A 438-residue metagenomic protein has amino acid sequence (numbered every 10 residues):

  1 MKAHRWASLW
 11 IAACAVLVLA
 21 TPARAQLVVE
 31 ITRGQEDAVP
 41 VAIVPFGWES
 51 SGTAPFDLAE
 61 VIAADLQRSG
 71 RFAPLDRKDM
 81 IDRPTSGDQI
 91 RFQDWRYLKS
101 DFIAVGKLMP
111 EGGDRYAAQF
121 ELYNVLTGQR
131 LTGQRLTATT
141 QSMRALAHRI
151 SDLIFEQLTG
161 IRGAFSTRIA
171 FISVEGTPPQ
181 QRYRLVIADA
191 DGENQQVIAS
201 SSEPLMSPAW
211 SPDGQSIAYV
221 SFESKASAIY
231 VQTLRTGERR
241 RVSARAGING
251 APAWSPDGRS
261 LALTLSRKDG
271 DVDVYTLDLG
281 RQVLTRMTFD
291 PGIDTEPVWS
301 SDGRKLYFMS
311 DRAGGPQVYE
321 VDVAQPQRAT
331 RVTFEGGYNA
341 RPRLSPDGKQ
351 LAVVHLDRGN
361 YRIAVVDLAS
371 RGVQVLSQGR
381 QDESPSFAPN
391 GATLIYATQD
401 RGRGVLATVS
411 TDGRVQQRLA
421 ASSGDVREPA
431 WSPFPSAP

Functional and structural regions predicted by a protein language model:
W10-V18: Bacterial N-terminal signal peptides
T21-A25: Sec/Tat signal peptide C-region and signal peptidase I cleavage site
L27, S86-L153: Amphipathic beta-strand/beta-sheet edge segments enriched in Tyr/Trp
E30-Q93, A104-P110: Short beta-strand->alpha-helix linker/helix-N-cap micro-motif that forms a surface specificity/interaction loop
V105, I169-S173, S216-V220, S260-T264 (+3 more regions): Residue position within the beta-strands of beta-propeller blades
R115-A117, P178-V186, A226-Y230, G270-Y275 (+3 more regions): Structural motif
I161-T167, S207-S216, P252-S260, P297-K305 (+3 more regions): Blade-terminus and WD-like Trp-Asp/Gly-His loop motifs, strongest in beta-propeller folds
D189-M206, Q232-G250, L277-T295, V321-Y338 (+2 more regions): Multi-bladed beta-propeller domains
